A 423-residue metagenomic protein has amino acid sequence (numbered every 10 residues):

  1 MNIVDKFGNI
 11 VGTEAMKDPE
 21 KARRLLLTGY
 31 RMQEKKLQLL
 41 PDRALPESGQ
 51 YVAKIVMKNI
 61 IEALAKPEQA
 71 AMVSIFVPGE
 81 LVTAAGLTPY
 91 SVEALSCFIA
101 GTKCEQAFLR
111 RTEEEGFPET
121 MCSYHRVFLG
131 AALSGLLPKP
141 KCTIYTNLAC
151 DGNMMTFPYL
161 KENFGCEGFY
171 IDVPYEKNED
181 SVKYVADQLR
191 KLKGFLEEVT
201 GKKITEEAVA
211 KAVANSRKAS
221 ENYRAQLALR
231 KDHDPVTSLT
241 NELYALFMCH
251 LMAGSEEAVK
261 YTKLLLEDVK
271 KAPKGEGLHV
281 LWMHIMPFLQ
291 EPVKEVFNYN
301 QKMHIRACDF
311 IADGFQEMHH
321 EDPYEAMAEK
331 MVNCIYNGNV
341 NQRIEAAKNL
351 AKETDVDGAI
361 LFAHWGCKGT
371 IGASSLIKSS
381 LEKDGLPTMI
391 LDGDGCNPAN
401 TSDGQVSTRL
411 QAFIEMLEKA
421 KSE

Functional and structural regions predicted by a protein language model:
N2-G8, S375-E423: Peripheral docking tails and interdomain loops at the edges of cofactor- or intermediate-handling domains
N2-Q69, A186, R190, G194-A312 (+2 more regions): A charged, amphipathic alpha-helical module
Q50-F117, L129-L136: An N-terminal, globular interaction/scaffold subdomain
A71-E80, N147-N153, M283-Q290, W365-G372: Gly/Ser/Thr-rich loops at beta-strand to alpha-helix junctions that form or flank small-molecule/cofactor-binding
I75, L81-R111, G277, L281-L350: Redox- and metal-dependent alpha/beta enzyme cores, enriched for Fe-S-associated oxidoreductases and cofactor-handling
G116-L133, Y336-N349: Glycine-rich, highly charged phosphate/nucleotide-binding loops
R126-E198: Acidic/His-rich segments in extracytoplasmic proteins that coordinate ligands and/or metal ions
G338, Q342-G385, M389: C-terminal hydrophobic structural anchor segments that stabilize assembly/packing rather than catalytic chemistry
